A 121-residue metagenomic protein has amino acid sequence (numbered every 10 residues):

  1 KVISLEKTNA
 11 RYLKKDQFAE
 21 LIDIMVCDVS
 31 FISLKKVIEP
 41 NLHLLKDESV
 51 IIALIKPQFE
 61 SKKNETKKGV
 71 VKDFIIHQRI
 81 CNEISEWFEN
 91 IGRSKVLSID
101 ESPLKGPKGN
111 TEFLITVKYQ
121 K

Functional and structural regions predicted by a protein language model:
K1-K36: S-adenosyl-L-methionine
E6, I51-F59: Non-cysteine beta-strand/loop elements that form the S-adenosyl-L-methionine
A10-R11, P57-S61, P103-L104: Short "lid" loop at the C-terminus of a central beta-strand within the Rossmann-like core of SAM-dependent
K35-I52: A short glycine-rich, Lys/Arg-flanked "PGG" loop and its adjoining helix->strand segment in the class I
P57-D73: Short, glycine-/aromatic-enriched active-site segment of Class I SAM-dependent methyltransferases
I76-G92: Short alpha-helix
R93-P103: Conserved S-adenosyl-L-methionine
L104-K121: Core SAM-dependent methyltransferase catalytic element
